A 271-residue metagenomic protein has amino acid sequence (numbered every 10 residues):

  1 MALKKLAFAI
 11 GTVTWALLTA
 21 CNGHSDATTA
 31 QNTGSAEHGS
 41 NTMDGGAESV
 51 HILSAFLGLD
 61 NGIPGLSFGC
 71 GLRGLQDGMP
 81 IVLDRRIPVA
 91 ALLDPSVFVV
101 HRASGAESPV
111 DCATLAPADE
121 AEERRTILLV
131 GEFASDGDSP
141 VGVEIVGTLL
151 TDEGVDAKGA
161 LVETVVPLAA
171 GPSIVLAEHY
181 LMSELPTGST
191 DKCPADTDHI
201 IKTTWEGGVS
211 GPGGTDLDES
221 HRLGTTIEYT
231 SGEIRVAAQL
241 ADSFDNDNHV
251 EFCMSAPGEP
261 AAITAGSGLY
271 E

Functional and structural regions predicted by a protein language model:
M1-T19: Sec-dependent bacterial lipoprotein signal peptides
L18, N22-E271: Non-catalytic beta-sheet/beta-sandwich ligand-binding modules that flank or precede catalytic cores
